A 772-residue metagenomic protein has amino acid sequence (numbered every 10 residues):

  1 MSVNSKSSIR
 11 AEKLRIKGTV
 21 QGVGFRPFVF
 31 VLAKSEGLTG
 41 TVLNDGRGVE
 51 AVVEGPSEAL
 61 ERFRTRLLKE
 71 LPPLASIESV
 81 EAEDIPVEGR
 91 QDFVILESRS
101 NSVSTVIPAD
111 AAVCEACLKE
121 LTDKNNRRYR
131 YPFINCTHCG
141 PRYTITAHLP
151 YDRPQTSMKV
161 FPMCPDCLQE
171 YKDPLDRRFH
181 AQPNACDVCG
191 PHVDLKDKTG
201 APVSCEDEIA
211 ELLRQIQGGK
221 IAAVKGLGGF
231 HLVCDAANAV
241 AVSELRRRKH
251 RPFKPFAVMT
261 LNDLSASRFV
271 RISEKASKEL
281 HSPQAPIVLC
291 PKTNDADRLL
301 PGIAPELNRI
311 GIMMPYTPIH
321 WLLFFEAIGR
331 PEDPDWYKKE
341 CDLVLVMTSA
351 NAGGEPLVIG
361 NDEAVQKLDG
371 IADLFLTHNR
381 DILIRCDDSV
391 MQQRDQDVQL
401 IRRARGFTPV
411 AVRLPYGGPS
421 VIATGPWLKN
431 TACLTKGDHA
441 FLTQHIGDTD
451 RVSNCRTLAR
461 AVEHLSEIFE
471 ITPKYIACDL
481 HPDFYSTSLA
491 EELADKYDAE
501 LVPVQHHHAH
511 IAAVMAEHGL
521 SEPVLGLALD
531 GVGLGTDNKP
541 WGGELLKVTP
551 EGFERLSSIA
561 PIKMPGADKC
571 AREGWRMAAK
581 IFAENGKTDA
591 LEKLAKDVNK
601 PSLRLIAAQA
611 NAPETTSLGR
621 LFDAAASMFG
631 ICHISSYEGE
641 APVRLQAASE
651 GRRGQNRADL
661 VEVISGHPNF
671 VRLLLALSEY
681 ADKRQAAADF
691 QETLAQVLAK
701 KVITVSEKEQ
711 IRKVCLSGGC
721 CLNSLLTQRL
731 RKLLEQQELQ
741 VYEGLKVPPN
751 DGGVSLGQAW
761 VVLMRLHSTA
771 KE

Functional and structural regions predicted by a protein language model:
M1-D194: Intrinsically disordered, low-complexity, mixed-charge
E70, E170, I328-P415, A610-T615: Internal gly/pro-rich beta-alpha loop/helix module that stabilizes soluble enzyme cofactors or their anionic handles
D84, G229-N294: A phosphate-binding glycine/aspartate-rich beta-alpha loop in the early core of alpha/beta enzymes
F179, P183, G190-H192, P426-H464 (+4 more regions): A contiguous, well-structured pocket-lining segment that forms one wall/lid of small-molecule binding clefts in soluble
A223, E470-D483, E709-C720: Short glycine-rich phosphate-binding loop at a beta-alpha junction
S267-I272, L322, L357-D362, D388-S389 (+2 more regions): Conserved phosphate-binding catalytic cores of ATP/NTP-utilizing and phosphoryl-transfer enzymes
D479, Y497-H510, R712-S717, S724 (+1 more regions): Conserved phosphate-binding/catalytic loops in two-lobed NTP-binding clefts
H507-L529, L534-G535, G574-A583, A688-E692 (+1 more regions): Glycine-rich phosphate-binding/hydrolytic loop that grips phosphoryl groups
